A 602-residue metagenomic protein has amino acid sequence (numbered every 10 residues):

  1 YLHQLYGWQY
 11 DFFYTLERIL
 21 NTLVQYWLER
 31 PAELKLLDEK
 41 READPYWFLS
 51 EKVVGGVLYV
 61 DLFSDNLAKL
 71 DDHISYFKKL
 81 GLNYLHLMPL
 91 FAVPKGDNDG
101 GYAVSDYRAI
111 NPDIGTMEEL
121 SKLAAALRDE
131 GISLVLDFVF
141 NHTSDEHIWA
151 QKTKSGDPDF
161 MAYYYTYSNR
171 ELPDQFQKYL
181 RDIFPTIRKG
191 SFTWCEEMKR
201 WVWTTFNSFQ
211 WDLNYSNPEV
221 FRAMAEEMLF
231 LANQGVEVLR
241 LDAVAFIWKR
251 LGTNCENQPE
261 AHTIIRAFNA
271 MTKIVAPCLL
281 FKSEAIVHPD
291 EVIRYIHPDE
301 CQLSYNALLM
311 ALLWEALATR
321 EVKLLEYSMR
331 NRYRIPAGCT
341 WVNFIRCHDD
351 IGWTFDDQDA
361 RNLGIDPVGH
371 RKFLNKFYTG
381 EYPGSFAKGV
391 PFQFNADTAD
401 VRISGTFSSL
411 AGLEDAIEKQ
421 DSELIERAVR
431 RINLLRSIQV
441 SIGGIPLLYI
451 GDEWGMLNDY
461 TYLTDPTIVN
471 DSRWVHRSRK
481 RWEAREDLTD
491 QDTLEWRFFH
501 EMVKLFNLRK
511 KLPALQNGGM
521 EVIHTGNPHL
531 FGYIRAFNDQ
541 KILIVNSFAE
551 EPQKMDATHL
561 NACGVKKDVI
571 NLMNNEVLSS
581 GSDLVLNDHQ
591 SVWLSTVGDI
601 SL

Functional and structural regions predicted by a protein language model:
Y1-L602: Active-site and adjacent substrate-binding regions of carbohydrate-active enzymes
